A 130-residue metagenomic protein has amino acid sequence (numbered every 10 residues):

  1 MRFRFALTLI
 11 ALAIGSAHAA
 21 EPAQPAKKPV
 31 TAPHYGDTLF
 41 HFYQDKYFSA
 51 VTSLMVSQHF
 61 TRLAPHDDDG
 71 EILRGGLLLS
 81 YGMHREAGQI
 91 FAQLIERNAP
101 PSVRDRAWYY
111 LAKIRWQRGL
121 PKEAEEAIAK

Functional and structural regions predicted by a protein language model:
M1-L7: Bacterial N-terminal signal peptides that target proteins for export
R2, I14, H18-K130: Acidic, polar-rich low-complexity tracts and alpha-helical solenoid repeat scaffolds
T8-I14: Hydrophobic helical h-region of N-terminal Sec-dependent signal peptides in bacterial secretory/periplasmic proteins
